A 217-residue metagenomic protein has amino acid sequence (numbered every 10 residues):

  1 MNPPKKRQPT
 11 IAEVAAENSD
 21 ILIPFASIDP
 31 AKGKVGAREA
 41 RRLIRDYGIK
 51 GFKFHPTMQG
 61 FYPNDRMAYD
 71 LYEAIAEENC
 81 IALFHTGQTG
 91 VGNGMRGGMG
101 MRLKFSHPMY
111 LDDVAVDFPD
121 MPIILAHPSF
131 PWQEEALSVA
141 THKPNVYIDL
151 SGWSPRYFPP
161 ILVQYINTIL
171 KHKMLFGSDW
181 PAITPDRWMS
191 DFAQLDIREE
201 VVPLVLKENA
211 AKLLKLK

Functional and structural regions predicted by a protein language model:
N2-N93: Active-site gating/metal-coordination segments in enzymes
K5, K34-A37, D65-Y69, M101-P108 (+2 more regions): Non-membrane alpha-helical structural segments and their capping/turn regions in soluble enzymes
Q8, G33-G36, W132-A136, R156-P159 (+1 more regions): Short, well-ordered alpha-helical microsegments
P24, L43, F52, I75 (+6 more regions): Conserved, mostly hydrophobic/aromatic
P30-K32, F130, P181: Short glycine-enriched loops at secondary-structure junctions
R41-R42, L170-L175, I183-K217: Mid-to-C-terminal alpha-helical segments outside catalytic/metal-binding sites
I49-G51, N64-L175: Catalytic pocket-lining loop regions of alpha/beta-barrel enzymes, especially the amidohydrolase/enolase/GH5 lineages
